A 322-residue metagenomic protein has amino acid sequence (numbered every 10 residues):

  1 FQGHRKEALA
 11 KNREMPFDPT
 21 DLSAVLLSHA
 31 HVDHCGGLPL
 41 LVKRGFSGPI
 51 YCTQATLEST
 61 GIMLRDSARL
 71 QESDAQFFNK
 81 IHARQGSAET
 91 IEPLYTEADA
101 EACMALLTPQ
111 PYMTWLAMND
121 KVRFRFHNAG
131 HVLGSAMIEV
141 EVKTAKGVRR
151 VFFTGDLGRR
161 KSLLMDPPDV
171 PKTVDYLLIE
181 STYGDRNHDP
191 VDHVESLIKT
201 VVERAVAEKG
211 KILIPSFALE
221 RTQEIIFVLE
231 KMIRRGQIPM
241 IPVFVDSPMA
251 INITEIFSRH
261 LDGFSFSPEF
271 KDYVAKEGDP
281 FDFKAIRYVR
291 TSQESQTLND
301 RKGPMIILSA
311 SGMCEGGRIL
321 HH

Functional and structural regions predicted by a protein language model:
F1-G48, C52-A105, L157-P167, V194: Pre-active-site segment of Zn-dependent metallo-hydrolases
F1-Q2, V32, L57, H131-V132 (+6 more regions): Short, glycine-/Ser/Thr-/acidic-enriched flexible segments
F1-T20, E101-D166, Q293-I306, R318 (+1 more regions): Core dinuclear metal-dependent hydrolase active-site scaffold
L22-H31, L38, Y51-T53, F126-A129 (+5 more regions): Active-site neighborhood of phospho(di)ester-bond hydrolases with catalytic His/Asp-centered motifs
S23, D175, M305: Conserved acidic residues
S59, M137, R150, G158-D246: Cap/insert and terminal regions of metallo-dependent hydrolase folds
S67-V132, L261-K302: Metallo-beta-lactamase
K199-H322: Hard-cation-handling environments
